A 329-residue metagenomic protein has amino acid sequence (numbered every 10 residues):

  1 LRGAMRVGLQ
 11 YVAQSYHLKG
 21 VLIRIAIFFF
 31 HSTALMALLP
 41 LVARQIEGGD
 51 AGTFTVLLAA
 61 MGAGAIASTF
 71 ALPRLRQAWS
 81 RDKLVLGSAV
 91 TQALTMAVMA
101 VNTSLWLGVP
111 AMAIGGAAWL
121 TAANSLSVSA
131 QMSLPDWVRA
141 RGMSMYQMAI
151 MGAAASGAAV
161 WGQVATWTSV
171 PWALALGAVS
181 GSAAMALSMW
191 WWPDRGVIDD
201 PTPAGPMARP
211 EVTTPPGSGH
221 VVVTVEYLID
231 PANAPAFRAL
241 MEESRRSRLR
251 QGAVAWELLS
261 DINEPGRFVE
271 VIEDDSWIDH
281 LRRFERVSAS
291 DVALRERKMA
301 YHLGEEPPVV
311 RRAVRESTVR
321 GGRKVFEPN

Functional and structural regions predicted by a protein language model:
L1-M5: Short, membrane-interfacial amphipathic segments enriched in basic
R6, A13-Y16, I27, S32 (+1 more regions): C-terminal transmembrane bundle of multi-pass solute transporters/carriers
L22, S125, G177, L281-F284: Short, flexible helix/strand-to-coil boundary loops that buttress conserved ligand/catalytic motifs in alpha/beta
V164, V221-L228, E257-R286: Short, well-ordered beta-strand segments in beta-rich or mixed alpha/beta enzyme and ligand-binding folds
D194-G196, R246-A255, E273-V309: An amphipathic, aromatic/His-enriched active-site/gating alpha helix that lines ligand/cofactor pockets
I198-H220, I229, Y301-L303, R311-R323 (+1 more regions): A compositional/biophysical signature of low hydrophobicity enriched in polar/charged and small residues
A232-W256: Short amphipathic alpha-helical segments
